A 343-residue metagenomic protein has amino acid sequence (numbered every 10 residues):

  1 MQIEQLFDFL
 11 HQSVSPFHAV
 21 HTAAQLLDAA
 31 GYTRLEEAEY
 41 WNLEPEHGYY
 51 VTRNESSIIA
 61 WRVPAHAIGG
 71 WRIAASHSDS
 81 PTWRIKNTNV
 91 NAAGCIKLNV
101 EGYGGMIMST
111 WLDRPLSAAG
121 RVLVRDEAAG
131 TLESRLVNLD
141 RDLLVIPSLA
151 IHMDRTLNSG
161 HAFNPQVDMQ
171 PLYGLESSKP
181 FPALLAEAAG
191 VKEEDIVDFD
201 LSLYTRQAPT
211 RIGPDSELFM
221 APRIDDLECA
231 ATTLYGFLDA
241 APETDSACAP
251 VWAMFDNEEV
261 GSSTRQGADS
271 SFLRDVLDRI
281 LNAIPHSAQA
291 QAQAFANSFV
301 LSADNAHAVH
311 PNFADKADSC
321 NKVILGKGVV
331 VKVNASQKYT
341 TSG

Functional and structural regions predicted by a protein language model:
M1-G343: N-terminal hydrophobic/helix-forming segments and targeting peptides
